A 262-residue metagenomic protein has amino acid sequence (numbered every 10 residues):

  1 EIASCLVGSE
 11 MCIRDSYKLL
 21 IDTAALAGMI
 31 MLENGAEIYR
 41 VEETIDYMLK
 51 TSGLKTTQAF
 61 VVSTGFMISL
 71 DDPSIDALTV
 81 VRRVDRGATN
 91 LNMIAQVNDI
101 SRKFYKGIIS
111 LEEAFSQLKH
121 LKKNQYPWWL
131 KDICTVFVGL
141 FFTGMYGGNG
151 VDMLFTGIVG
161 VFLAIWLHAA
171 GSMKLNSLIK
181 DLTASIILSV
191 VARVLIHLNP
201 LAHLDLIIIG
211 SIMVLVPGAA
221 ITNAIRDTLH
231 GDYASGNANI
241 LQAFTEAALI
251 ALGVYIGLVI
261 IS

Functional and structural regions predicted by a protein language model:
E1-I13: Single conserved hydrophobic/aromatic residue that forms the stacking wall/gate of nucleotide- or nucleobase-binding
R14-W129: Cytosolic regulatory and coupling regions of membrane transport/channel systems
R82-D85, Y146-V151, L204-L206, I240: Interfacial loop-to-helix junctions that mark the boundaries of transmembrane helices in multi-pass membrane
E112, D152, A219-N223: Short helix-terminus and kink motifs of transmembrane alpha helices, predominantly at the cytoplasmic interface
Q117, L163-K174, A220-A234: C-terminal ends of transmembrane helices
Q125-P200: Core alpha-helical transmembrane segments of integral membrane proteins
H197-S262: Generic detector of multi-pass transmembrane helix bundles and their immediately adjacent loops in polytopic membrane
